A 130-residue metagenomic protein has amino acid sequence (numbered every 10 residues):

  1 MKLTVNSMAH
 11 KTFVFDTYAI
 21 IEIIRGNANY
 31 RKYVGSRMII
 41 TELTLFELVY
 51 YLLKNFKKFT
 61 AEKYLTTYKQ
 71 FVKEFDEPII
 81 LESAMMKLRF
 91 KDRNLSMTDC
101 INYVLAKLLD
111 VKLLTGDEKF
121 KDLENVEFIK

Functional and structural regions predicted by a protein language model:
M1-A9, Y103-K130: Acidic, PIN/NYN-like endoribonuclease modules and their adjacent C-terminal/linker elements
M1-I40, Y51-K63: Short, well-structured N-terminal submotif of metal-dependent ribonuclease cores
F15-D16, I40-E42, D92-S96, D117-E118 (+1 more regions): Histidine- and aromatic-rich ligand-binding microenvironments
I20-I21, L45, F120-K121: A generic structural signal for short hydrophobic patches within well-formed alpha-helices
S36-I40, Q70-V72, E124-K130: Active-site regions of enzymes building and remodeling cell-envelope glycoconjugates
K69-F90: Acidic catalytic patch
